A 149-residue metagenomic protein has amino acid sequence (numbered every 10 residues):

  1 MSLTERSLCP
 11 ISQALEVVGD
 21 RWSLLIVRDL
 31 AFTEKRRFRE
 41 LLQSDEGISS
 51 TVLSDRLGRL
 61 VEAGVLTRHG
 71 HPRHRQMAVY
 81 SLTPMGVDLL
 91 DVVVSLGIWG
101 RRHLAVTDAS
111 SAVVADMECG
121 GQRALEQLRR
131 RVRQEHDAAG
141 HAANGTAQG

Functional and structural regions predicted by a protein language model:
M1-R6: N-terminal intrinsically disordered/low-complexity leader segments
L8-S49, S110: N-terminal helix-turn-helix DNA-binding core of bacterial DNA-binding proteins
G19, P72-L96: Basic, amphipathic "hinge/linker" alpha-helix immediately C-terminal to the N-terminal HTH DNA-binding motif
L25, D29, V65-T67, M85-D88 (+1 more regions): Solvent-exposed, amphipathic alpha-helical segments
R39-R75: Canonical helix-turn-helix DNA-binding module
P84, D91-G149: C-terminal regulatory/oligomerization modules of transcriptional regulators
